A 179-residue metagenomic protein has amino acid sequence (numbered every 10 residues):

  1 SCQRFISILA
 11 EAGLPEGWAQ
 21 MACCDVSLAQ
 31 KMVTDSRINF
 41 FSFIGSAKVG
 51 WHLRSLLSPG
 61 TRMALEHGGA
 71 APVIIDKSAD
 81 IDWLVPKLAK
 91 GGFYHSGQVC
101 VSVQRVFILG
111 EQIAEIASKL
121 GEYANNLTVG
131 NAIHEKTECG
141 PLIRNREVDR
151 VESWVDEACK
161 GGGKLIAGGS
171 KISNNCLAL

Functional and structural regions predicted by a protein language model:
S1-G17, D82: Conserved small-residue-rich beta-alpha loop and adjacent elements that most often cradle the phosphate/pyrophosphate
C2-Q3, M21, K136: N-proximal accessory regions
A10-G13, M32, G97: A general structural signal for stabilizing positions within well-ordered secondary structure
G17-Q20, R62-M63: Short beta-strand->loop structural element characteristic of the AMP-binding/adenylate-forming
Q20-N39: A structured beta-alpha segment of the ubiquitous adenosine-cofactor-binding alpha/beta core
S36, F40, S46-L179: ALDH superfamily catalytic-core signature
